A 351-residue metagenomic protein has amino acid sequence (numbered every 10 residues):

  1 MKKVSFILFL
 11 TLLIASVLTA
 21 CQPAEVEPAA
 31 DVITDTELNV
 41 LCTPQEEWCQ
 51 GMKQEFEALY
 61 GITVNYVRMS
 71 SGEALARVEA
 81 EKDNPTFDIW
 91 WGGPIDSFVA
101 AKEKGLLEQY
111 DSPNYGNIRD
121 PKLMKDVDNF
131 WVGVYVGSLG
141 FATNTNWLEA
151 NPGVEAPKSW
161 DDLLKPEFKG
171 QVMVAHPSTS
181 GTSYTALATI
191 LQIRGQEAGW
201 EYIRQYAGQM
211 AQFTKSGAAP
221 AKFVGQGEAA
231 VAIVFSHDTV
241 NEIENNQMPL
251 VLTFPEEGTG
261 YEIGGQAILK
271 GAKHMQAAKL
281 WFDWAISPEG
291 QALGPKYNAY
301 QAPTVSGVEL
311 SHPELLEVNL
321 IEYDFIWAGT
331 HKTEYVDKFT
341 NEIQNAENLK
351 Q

Functional and structural regions predicted by a protein language model:
M1-E37, N348-Q351: Short, low-complexity disordered leader/linker segments with a strong preference for bacterial N-terminal type II
P28-A100: Early extracytoplasmic/lumenal segment of secretory-pathway proteins
N39-Q50, T86-E228: Extracytoplasmic ligand-binding site segments that recognize negatively charged/polar headgroups
D96-A100, G225, A230-P249, N298: A ligand-binding cleft/hinge motif common to bilobed small-molecule-binding domains
G137, Y202-A207, F213-T214, N246-K270: Periplasmic-binding protein-like
A142-W147, E262-H274, L293: A bilobed periplasmic-binding-protein/Venus flytrap-type ligand-binding module shared by bacterial periplasmic
P166-A175, W284-V308: Periplasmic-binding protein-like
D324-Q351: Conserved C-terminal helix/tail region of periplasmic/extracytoplasmic solute-binding proteins
